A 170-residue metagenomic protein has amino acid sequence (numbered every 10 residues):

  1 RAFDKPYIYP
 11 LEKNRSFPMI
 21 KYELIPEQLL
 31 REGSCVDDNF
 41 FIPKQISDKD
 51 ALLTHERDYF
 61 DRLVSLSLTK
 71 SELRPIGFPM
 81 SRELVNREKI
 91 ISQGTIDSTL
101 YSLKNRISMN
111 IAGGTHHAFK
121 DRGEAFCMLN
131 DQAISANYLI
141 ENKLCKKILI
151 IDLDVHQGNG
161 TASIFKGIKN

Functional and structural regions predicted by a protein language model:
R1-N170: HDAC/HDAC-like amidohydrolase catalytic core signature
